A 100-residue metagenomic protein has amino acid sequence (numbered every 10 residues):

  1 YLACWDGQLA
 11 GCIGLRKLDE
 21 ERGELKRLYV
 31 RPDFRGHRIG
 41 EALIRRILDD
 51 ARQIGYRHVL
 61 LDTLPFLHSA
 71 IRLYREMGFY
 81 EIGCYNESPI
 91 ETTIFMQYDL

Functional and structural regions predicted by a protein language model:
Y1-K26, R31-D33, I44-R46, D50 (+2 more regions): Acetyl-CoA-dependent GNAT
G7, R38, G55: Conserved G/P- and acidic residue-centered "switch" motifs that form tight phosphate/ATP-binding loops in soluble
R31-H37, P65-F66: Active-site acidic-Proline motif in GNAT/NAT acetyltransferases
R35-G36, R52, H58-V59: A generic structural signal for short
R57-M77, G83-L100: C-terminal "cap" of GNAT-fold acetyltransferases
